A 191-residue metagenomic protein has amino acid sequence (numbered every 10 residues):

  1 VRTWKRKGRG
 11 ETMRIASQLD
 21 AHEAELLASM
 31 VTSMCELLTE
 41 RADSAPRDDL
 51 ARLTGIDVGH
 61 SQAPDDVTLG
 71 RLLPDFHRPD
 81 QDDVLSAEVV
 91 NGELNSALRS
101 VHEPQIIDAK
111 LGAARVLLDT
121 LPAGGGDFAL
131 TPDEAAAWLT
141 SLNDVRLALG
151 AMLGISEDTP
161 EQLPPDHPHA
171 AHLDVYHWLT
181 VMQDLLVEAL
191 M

Functional and structural regions predicted by a protein language model:
V1-D108, G112, V116-T120, G126 (+3 more regions): Charged, alpha-helix-forming regions
F128-T131: Conserved interaction-surface patches within small, structured recognition/assembly domains
D133-A135: Interfacial segments of alpha-helical transmembrane regions
